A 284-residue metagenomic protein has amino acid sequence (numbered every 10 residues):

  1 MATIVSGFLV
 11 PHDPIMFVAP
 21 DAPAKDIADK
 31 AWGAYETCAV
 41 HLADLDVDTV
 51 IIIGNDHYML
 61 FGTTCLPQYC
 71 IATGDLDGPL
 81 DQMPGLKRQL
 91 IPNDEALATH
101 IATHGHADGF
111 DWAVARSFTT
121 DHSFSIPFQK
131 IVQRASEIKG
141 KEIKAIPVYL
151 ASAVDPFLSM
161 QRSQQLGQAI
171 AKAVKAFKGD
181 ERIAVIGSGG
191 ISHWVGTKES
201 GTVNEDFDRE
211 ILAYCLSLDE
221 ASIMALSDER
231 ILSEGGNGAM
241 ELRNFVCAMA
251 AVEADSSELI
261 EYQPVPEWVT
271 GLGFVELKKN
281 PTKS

Functional and structural regions predicted by a protein language model:
M1-D48, T63-Q165, A176, K198-S284: Flexible, D/E/H-enriched segments
H12-D13, N55-H57: Glycine-rich His-Gly loop
D48-G54, V148, E181-G189: Beta-strand elements within well-structured catalytic alpha/beta cores of enzymes that handle phosphate/sulfate esters
D56-Y58, I191-S192: Catalytic metal-binding/acid-base residues of hydrolase active sites
D155, Q168-I183: Non-transmembrane, aqueous-exposed alpha-helical and coiled segments at domain scale
G189, W194-E199: Divalent-metal (often Zn2+) His-rich catalytic cores of metallo-beta-lactamase-fold enzymes
